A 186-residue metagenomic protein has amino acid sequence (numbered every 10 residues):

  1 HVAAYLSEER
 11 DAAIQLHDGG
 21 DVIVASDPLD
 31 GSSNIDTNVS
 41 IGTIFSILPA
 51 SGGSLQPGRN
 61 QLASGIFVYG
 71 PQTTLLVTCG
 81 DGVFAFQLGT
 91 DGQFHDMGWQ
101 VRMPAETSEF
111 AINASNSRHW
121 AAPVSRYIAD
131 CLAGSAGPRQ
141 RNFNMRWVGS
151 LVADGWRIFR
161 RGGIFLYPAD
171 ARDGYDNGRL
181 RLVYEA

Functional and structural regions predicted by a protein language model:
H1-V24: N-terminal assembly/interaction segments in proteins that build large macromolecular machines
V2-A3, L29, G155: Gly/Ser/Thr-rich phosphate-binding loop
V2-E8, G53-S54, L75, F84: Short secondary-structure capping/junction motifs at helix and strand boundaries
A12-Q15, S54-L55, G155: Short, flexible, glycine/charge-rich loop motifs used to bind or transfer phosphoryl groups or to couple energy/partner
G19-D81: DPxDG-like acidic metal-binding loop motif
G65-A186: An extended, acidic
